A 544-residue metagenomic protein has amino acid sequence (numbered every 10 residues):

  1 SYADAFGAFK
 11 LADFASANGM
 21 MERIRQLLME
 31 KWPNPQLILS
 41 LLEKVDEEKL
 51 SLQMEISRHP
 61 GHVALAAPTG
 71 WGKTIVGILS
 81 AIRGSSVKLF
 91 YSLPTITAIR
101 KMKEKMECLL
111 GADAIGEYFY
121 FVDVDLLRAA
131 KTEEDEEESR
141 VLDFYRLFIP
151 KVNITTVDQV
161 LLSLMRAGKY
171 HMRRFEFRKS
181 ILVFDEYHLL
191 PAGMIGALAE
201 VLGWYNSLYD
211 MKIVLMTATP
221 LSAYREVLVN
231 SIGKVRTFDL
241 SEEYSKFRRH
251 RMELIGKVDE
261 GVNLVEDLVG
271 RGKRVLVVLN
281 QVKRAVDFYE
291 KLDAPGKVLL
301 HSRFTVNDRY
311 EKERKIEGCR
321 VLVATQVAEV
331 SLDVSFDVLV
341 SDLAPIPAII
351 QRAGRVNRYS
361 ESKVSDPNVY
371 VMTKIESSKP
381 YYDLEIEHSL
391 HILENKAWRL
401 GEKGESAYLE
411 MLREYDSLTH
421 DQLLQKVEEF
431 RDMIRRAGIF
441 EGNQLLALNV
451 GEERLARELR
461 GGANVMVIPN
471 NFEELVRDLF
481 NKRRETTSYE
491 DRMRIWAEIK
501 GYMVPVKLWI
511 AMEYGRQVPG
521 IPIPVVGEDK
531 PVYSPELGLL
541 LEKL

Functional and structural regions predicted by a protein language model:
S1-L37, W509, G515-K530: N-terminal accessory nucleic-acid engagement/regulatory domains that precede and modulate ATP-driven motor cores
H59-S80: Walker A/P-loop
V87-L110, E117-D123, P220-Y224: Conserved Walker A/P-loop ATP-binding site and its immediately adjacent core in helicase/helicase-like ATPase domains
D113-S163: Inter-Walker segment of RecA-like/P-loop motor cores
E117-R128, V282-K283, V298-E311, T325-E329: Conserved helicase motor
H171-I181, Y187-E242: Post-DEXD/H (motif II) to motif III coupling segment of the RecA-like Helicase ATP-binding lobe
S222-L268: Interdomain hinge/linker at the junction between the two RecA-like core domains of SF2 helicases
E266-G270, L276, K283, D287-L292 (+2 more regions): C-terminal helicase lobe and adjacent C-terminal extensions/tails of nucleic-acid helicase motors
